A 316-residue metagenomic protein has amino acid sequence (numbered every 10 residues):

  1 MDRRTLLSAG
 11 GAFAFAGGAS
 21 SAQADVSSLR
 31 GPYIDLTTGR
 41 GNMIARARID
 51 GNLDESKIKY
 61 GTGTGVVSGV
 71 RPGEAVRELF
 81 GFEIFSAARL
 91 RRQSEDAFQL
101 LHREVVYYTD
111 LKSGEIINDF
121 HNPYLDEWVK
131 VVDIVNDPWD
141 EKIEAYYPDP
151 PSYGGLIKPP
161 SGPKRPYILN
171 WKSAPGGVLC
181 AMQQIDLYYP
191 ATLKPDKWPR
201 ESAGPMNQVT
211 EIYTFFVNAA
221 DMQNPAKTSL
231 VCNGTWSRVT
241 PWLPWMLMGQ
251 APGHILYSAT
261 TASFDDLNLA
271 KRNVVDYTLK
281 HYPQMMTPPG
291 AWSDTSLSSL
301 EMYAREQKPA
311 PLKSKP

Functional and structural regions predicted by a protein language model:
M1-D25: N-terminal export signals
A14-F15, S21-A22, M43, N118 (+2 more regions): Intrinsically disordered, low-complexity, compositionally biased regions/tails
D25-E104, T109, S298-K315: N-terminal segment immediately downstream of the Sec signal-peptide cleavage site in secreted/extracellular proteins
K59-V66, A88, V105-Y107, Q208-N218 (+5 more regions): Generic hydrophobic, helix-prone segments enriched in Leu/Val/Ile
R71-D221: Predominantly extracellular/secreted and cell-surface proteins with exposed, flexible low-complexity segments
C232-P316: Edge beta-strand at a domain terminus
